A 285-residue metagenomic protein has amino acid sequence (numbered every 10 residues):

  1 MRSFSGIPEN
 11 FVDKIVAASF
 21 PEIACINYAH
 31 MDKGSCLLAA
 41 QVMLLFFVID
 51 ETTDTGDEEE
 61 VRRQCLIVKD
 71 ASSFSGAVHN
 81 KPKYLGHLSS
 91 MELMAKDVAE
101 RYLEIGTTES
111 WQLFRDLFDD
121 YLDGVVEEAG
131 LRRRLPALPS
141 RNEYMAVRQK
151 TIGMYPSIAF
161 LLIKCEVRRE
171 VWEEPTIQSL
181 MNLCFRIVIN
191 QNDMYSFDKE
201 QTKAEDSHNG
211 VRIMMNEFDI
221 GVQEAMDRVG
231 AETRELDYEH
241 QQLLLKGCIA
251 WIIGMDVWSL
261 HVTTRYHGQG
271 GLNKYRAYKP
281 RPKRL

Functional and structural regions predicted by a protein language model:
M1-L285: Alpha-helical, largely C-terminal catalytic domains that coordinate divalent metal ions via clustered Asp/Glu/His
